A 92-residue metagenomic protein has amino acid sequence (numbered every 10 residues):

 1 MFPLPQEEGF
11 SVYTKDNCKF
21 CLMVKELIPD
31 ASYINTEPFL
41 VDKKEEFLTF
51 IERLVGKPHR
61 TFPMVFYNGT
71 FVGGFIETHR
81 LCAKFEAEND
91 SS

Functional and structural regions predicted by a protein language model:
M1-T36: Local sequence-structure signature of Cys/Sec-based thiol-disulfide redox active-site neighborhoods
S11, C21, F39-V41, E46 (+1 more regions): A generic signature of intrinsically disordered, low-complexity regions enriched in glycine/proline and charged/polar
N17-F20, K43, F47, G74-E77: Alpha-helical interaction elements in eukaryotic regulators
E37-R60, F71, K84-E88: Thioredoxin-like thiol-disulfide oxidoreductase module
Y67-S92: Non-catalytic, surface beta->alpha helical segment in thiol-disulfide oxidoreductase systems
